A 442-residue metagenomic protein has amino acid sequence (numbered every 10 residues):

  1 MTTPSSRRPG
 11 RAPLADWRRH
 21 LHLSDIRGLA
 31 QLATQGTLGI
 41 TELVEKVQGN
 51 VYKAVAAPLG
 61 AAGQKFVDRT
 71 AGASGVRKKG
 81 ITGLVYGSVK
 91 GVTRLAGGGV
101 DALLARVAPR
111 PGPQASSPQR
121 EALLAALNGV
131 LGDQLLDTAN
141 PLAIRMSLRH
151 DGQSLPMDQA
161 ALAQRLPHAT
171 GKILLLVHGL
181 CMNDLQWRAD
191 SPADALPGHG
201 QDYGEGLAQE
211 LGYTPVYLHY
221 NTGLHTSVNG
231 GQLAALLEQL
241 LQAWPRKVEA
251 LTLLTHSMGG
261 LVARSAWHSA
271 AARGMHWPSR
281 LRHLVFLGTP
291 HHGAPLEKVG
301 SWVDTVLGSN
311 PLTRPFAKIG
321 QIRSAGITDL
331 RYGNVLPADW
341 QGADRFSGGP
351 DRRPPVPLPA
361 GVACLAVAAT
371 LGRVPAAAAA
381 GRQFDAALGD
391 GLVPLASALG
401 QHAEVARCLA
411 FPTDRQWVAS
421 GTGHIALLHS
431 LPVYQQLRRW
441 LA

Functional and structural regions predicted by a protein language model:
T2, E42, K46-G49, K53 (+7 more regions): Serine-dependent carboxylesterase/thioesterase catalytic core of lipase-like alpha/beta-hydrolase/SGNH enzymes
T2-G198, G204-L218, V228, L431-Q435 (+1 more regions): Flexible, membrane-associating and regulatory peripheral segments of lipid-active enzymes
I81, S88, G97-V100, V107 (+3 more regions): N-terminal start-of-domain structural block
P118, H268-A442: Helical cap/lid subdomain of alpha/beta-hydrolase-fold lipid enzymes that gates access to the catalytic pocket
A161-Q164, Y203-E205, R273-G274, R352-P355: Generic recognition of flexible, low-complexity loop/linker segments
L166-A169, Q209, P245-K247, P278 (+1 more regions): Short, flexible hinge/linker loops that cap or flank conserved catalytic cores
T170-K172, Y213, K247-A250, V362: Short coil/turn segments at beta-strand junctions that form active-site/ligand-binding loops
T214-T222, A419-S420: Glycine- and acidic
